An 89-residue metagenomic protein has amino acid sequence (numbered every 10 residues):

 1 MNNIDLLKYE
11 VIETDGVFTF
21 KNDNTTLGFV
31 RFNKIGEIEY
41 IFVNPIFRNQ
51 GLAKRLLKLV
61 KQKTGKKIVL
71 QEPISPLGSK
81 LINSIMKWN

Functional and structural regions predicted by a protein language model:
M1-I12: Negatively charged, low-complexity tracts enriched in Asp/Glu with abundant Ser/Thr
I12-G28: Conserved beta-hairpin
V30-I41: A conserved beta-turn-beta hairpin within the catalytic core of GNAT-like acetyltransferases that forms part
E37, I68, M86: Enzymatic toxin/effector payload domains
I41-R48: A short, internal acetyl-CoA/4′-phosphopantetheine-binding micro-motif in the GNAT/acyltransferase core
N49-Q62: Conserved acetyl-CoA-binding loop-helix of GNAT-fold acetyltransferases
K63-L77: Conserved GNAT acetyl-CoA-binding A-motif
L77-N89: Active-site or metal-binding loop neighborhoods of secreted/extracellular toxin and effector enzymes
